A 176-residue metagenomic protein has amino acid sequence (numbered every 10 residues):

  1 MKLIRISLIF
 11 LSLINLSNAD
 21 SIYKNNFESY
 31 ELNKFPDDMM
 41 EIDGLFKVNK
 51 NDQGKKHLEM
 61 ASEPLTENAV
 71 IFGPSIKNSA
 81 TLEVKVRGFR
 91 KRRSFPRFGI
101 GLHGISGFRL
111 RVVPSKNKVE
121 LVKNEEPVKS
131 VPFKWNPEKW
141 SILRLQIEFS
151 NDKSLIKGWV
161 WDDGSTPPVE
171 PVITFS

Functional and structural regions predicted by a protein language model:
K2-I9: Sec-dependent signal peptide recognition, specifically the positively charged N-region followed immediately by
I9-L16: Hydrophobic core
S17-S21: Boundary at the C-terminal end of the N-terminal hydrophobic targeting segment
F27, V84, E138-S150, I156-G158: Short tryptophan-centered beta-strand motifs in secreted/extracellular beta-sheet-rich domains of glycan-recognition
E31-H57, T66: Extracellular glycan-recognition surfaces and repeat-rich motifs
Q53-G54, M60-L121: Secretory/extracellular carbohydrate-interaction modules and structurally similar beta-sandwich "look-alikes"
V122-R144: Short, aromatic/His-centered strand-loop micro-motif at the edge of beta-sheets
W159-S176: Short, solvent-exposed beta-strand-to-loop segments that form ligand-recognition rims of beta-rich domains
